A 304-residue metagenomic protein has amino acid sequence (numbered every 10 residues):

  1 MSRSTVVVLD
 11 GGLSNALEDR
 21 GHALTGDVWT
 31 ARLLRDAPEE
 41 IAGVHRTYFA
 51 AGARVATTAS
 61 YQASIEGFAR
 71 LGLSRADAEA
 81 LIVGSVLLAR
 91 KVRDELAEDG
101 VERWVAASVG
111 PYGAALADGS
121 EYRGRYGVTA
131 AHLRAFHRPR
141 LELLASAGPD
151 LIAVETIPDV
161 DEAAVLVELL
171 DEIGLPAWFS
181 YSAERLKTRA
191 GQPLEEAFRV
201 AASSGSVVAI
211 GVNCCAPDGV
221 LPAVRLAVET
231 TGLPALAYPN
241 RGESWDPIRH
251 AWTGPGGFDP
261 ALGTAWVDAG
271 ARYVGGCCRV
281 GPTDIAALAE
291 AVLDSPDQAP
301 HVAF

Functional and structural regions predicted by a protein language model:
M1-F304: Domain-level signal for soluble alpha/beta catalytic cores
